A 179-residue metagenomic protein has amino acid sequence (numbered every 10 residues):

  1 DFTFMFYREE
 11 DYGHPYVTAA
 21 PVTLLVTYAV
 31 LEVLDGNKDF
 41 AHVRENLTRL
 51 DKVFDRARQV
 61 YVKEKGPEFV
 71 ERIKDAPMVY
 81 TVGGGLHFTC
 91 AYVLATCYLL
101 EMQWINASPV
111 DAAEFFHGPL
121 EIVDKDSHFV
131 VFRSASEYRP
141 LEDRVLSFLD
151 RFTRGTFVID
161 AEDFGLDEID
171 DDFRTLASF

Functional and structural regions predicted by a protein language model:
D1, G118-D126: Active-site-proximal loop->helix
F2-N46, E162, I169-F179: Short alpha-helices
A19-T23, G84-C90, A135-R139: Gly/Ser/Thr-rich loops at beta-strand to alpha-helix junctions that form or flank small-molecule/cofactor-binding
A29-V70: Internal, active-site/partner-interface "lid" segment
R72-L120: Anionic-ligand anchoring segments at beta-strand to alpha-helix junctions in alpha/beta enzyme folds, i.e., glycine
L94-M102, D124, V145-R151: Short, solvent-exposed amphipathic alpha-helical segments in soluble enzyme and RNA/protein-processing domains
K125-L149: A structural-propensity feature for long, helix-poor, extended segments
P140-D171: Thiamine diphosphate
